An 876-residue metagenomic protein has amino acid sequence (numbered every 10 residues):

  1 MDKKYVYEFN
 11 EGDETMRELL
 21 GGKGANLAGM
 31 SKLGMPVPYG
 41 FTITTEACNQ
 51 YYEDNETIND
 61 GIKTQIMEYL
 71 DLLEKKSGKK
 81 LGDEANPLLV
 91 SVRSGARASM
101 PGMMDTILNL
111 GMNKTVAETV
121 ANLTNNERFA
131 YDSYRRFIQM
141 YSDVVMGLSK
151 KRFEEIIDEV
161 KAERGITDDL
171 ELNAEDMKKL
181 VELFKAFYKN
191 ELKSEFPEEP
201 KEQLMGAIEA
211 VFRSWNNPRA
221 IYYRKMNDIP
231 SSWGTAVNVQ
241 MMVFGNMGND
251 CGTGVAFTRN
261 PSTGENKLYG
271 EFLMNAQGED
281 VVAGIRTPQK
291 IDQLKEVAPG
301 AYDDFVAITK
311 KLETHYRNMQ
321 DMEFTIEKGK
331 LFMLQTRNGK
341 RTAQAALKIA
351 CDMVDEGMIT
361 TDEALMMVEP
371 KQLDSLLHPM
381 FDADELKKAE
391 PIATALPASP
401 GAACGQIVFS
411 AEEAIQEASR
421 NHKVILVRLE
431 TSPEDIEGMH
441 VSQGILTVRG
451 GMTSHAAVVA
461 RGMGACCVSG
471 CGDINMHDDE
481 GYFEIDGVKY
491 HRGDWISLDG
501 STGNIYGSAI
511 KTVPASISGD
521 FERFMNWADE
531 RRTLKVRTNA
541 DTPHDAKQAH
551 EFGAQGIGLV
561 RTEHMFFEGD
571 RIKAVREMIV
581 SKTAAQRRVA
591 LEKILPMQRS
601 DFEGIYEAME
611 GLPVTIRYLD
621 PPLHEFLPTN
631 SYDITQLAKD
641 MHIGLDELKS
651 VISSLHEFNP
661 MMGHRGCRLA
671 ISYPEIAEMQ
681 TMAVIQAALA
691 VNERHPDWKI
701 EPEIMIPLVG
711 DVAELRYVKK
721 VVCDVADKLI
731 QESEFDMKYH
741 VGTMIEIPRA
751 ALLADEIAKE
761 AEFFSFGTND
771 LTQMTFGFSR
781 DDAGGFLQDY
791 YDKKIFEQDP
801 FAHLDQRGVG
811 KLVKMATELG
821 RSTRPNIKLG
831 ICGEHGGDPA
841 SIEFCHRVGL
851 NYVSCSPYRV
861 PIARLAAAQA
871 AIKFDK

Functional and structural regions predicted by a protein language model:
M1-A389, Q416, H422-I425, S432-E437 (+11 more regions): Nucleotide/phosphate-binding sheet-loop regions of phosphoryl- and nucleotidyl-transfer enzymes
E14-M16, S399-V441, V809-P825: C-terminal accessory/binding modules appended to enzymatic or scaffolding proteins
F41, V448-G450, S469-G472, V560 (+2 more regions): Short beta->alpha connector loops at strand-helix junctions that form conserved, small/polar/Pro-enriched
M67-L70, K225-D228, L365-E417, K423-V424 (+4 more regions): Long, charged amphipathic helices and adjacent flexible linkers at domain junctions
R93, I517, W527-K876: Conserved alpha/beta-domain cores
N238, V408, I425-V427, L446 (+3 more regions): Structural motif
K330-F332, L429-H440, G444-L446, M452-V458 (+7 more regions): Glycine-rich phosphate/ribose-binding loops and adjacent secondary-structure elements that form binding surfaces
